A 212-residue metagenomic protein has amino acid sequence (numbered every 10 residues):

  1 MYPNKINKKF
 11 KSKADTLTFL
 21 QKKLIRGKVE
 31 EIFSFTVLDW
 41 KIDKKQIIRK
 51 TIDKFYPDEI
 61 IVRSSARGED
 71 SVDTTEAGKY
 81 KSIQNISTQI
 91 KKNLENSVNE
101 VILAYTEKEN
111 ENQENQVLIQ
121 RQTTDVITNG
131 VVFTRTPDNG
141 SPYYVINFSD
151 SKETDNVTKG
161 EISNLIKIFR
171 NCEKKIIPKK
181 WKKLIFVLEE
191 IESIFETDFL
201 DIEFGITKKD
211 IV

Functional and structural regions predicted by a protein language model:
M1-V212: Nucleotide/phosphate-binding sheet-loop regions of phosphoryl- and nucleotidyl-transfer enzymes
